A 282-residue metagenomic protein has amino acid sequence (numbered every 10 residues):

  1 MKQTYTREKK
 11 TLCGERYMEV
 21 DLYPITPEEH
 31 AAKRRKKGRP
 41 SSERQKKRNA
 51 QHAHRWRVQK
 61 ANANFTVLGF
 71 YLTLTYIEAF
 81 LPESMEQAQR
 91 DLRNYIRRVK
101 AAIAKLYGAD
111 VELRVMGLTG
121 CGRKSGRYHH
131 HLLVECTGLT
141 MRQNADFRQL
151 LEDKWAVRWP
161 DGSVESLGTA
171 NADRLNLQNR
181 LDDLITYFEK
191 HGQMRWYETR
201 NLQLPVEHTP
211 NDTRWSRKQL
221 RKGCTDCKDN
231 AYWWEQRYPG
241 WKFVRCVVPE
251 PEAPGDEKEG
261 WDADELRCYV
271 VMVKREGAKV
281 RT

Functional and structural regions predicted by a protein language model:
M1-G126, C136-T282: Right-hand nucleic-acid polymerase module
H129: A short acidic, Gly/Pro-enriched loop at the edge of an enzyme's catalytic core that lines a small-molecule cofactor
